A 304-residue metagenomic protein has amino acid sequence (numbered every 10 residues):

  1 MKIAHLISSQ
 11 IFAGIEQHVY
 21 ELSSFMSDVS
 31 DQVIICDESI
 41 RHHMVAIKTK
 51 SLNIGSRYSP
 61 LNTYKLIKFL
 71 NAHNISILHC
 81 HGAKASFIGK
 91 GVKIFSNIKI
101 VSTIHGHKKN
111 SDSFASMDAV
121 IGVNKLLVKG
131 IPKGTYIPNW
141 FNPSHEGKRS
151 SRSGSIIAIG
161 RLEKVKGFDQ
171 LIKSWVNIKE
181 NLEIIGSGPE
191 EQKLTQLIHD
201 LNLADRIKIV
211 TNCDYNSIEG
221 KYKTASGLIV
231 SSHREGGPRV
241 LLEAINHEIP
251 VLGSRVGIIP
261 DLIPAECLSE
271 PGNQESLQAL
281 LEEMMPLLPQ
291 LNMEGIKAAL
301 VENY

Functional and structural regions predicted by a protein language model:
H5-Y64, F69: N-terminal strand-loop element at the rim of the active site of nucleotide-sugar-dependent glycosyltransferases
A13-E21, G154, A158-N177, P189-T195 (+1 more regions): A conserved mid-protein helix/loop that constitutes part of the nucleotide-sugar donor-binding site
I35, P250-G253: Short hydrophobic beta-strand element within catalytic cores of glycosyltransferases and related nucleotide-activated
C80-S86, I104: Short His-centered aromatic/hydrophobic patch
S116-E146: Donor nucleotide-sugar binding/catalytic pocket of nucleotide-sugar-dependent glycosyltransferases
T195-C213: Nucleotide-activated donor-binding/catalytic signature segment of Leloir-type glycosyltransferases, i.e., the conserved
H233: Aromatic "clamp/platform" in nucleotide-sugar-dependent glycosyltransferases that forms part of the donor/acceptor
E266-E275, E282-L288: Conserved acidic donor-binding segment of nucleotide-sugar-dependent glycosyltransferases
